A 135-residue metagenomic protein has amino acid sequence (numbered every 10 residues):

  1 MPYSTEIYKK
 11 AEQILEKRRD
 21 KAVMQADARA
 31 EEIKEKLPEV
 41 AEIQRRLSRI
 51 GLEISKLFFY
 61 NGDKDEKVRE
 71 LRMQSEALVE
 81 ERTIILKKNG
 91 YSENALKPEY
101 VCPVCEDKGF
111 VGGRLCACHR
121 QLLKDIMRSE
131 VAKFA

Functional and structural regions predicted by a protein language model:
M1-Q13, K17-Q44: Short, charge/polar-rich alpha-helical segments
P2-I14, K67-E80, N89-Y100: Short, charge-rich amphipathic segments
P2-T5, D20, L37, N61-D65 (+2 more regions): Serine/threonine-rich low-complexity intrinsically disordered regions
L15, R19, V23, G51 (+3 more regions): Generic secondary-structure transition motif, activating predominantly at the C-termini of alpha-helices
D20, D27, D63-D65, D107 (+1 more regions): Acidic-enriched, low-complexity/disordered segments with a strong bias for Aspartate over Glutamate
V23-E31, R69-Q74, V104-L115: Short charge-dense sequence patches
A28-Y91: A broadly conserved sequence feature marking short terminus-proximal activation segments in nucleic acid-centric
K87-F134: Interdomain "pre-motor" coupling segment immediately N-terminal to P-loop NTPase/helicase cores
